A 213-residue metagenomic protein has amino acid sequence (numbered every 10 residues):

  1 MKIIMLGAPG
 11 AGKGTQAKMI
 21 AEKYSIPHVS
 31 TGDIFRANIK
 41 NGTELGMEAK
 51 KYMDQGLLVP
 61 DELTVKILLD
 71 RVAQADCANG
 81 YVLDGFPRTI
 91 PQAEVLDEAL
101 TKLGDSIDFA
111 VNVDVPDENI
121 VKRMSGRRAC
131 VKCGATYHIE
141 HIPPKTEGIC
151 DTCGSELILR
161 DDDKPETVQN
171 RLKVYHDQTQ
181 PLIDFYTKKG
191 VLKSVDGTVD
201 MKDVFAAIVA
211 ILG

Functional and structural regions predicted by a protein language model:
M1-G213: Glycine-rich phosphate-binding loop of ATP-dependent small-molecule kinases
